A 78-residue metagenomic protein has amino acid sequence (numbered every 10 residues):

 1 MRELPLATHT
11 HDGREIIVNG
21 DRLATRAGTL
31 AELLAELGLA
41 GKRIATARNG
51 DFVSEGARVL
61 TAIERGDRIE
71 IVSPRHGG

Functional and structural regions predicted by a protein language model:
M1-G77: Ubiquitin-like/PB1-type beta-grasp interaction modules and other compact soluble beta-rich domains
